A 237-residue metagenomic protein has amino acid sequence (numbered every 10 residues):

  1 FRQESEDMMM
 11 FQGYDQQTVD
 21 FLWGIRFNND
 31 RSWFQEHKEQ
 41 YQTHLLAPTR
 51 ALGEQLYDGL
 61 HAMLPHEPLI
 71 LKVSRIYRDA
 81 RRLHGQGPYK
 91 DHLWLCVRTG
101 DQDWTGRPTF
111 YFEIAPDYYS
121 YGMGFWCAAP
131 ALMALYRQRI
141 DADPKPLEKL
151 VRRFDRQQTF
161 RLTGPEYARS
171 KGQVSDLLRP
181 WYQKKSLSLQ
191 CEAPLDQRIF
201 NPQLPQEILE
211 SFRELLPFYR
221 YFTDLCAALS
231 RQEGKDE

Functional and structural regions predicted by a protein language model:
E4-G24, G53, K145, R153 (+1 more regions): Long, solvent-exposed, polar/charged low-complexity segments
W23-I76: Active-site acidic/histidine clusters and adjacent loop/turn architecture that either coordinate catalytic ions
N29-E36, P130-A134, N201-P202: Inter-helical turn/loop segments and adjacent helix faces that build the functional surface of alpha-helical bundle
Y41, L45, T49, M133-Y136 (+3 more regions): Amphipathic alpha-helical coiled-coil segments
A62-Y89, L93, Q158-G172: A short, surface-exposed loop/turn module that caps and links secondary-structure elements
R81-D141: Aromatic- and glycine-enriched beta-alpha-beta binding-site module
P116-V174: Compact, glycine/acidic-enriched structural inserts
